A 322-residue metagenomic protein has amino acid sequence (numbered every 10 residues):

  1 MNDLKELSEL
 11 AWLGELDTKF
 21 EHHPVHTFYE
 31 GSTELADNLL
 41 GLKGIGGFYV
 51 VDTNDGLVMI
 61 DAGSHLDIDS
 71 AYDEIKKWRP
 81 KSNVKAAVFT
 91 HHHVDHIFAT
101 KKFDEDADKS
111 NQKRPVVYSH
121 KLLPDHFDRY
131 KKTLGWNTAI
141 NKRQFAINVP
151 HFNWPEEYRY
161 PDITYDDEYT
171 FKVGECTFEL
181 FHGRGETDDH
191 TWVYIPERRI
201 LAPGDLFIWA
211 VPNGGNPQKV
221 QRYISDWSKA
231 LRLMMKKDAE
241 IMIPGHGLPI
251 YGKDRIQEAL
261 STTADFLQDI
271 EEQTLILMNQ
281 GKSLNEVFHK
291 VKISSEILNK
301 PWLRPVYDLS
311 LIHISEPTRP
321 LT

Functional and structural regions predicted by a protein language model:
V25, T33, D55, L66-V116 (+1 more regions): Active-site metal-binding motif and surrounding structural segment of the metallo-beta-lactamase
H26-P80, W192-G204: Conserved beta-strand hairpin/beta-sheet module of binuclear metal-dependent hydrolase folds, prominently
N38, V51, D61, H91 (+6 more regions): Divalent metal-coordination and catalytic microenvironments
L57, S64-L66, R159, T170 (+2 more regions): Metallo-beta-lactamase
I60-A62, K85-D95, Y118-H120, L201-G204 (+1 more regions): Active-site neighborhood of phospho(di)ester-bond hydrolases with catalytic His/Asp-centered motifs
D125-H182, D226-D238: Metallo-beta-lactamase
S261-A264, E271, Q280-L311: Extended amphipathic alpha-helical segments with heptad-repeat/coiled-coil character used for oligomerization, fusion
I312-T322: Single conserved hydrophobic/aromatic residue that forms the stacking wall/gate of nucleotide- or nucleobase-binding
